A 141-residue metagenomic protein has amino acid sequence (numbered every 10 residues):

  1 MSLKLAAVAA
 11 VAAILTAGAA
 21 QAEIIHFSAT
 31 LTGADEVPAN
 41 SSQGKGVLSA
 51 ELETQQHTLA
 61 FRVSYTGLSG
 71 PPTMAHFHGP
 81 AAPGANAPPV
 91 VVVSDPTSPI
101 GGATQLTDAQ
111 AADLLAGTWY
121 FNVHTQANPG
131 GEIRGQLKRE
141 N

Functional and structural regions predicted by a protein language model:
M1-V8: Bacterial N-terminal signal peptides that target proteins for export
L5, G18-A75, G79-N141: Metal-centered catalytic cores of metalloenzymes
A10-A19: Hydrophobic core
